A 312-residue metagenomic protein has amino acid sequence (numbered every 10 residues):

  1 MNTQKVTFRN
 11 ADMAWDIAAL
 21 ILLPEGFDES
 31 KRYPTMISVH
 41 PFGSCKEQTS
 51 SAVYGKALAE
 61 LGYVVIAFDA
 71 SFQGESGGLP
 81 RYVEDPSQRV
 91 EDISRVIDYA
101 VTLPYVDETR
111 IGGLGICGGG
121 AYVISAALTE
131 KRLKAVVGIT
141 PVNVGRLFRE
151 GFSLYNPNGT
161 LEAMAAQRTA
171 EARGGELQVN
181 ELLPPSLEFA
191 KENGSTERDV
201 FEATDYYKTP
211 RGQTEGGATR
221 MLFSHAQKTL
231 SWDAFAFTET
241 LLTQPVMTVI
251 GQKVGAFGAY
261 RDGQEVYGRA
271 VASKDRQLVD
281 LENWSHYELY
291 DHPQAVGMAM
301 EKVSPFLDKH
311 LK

Functional and structural regions predicted by a protein language model:
M1-K31, Y290: N-terminal cap/lid segment of alpha/beta-hydrolase-fold proteins
G43-K56, A70: The serine-hydrolase catalytic nucleophile loop
S50, V83-P104: Alpha/beta-hydrolase active-site loop
G55-G77: Conserved alpha/beta-hydrolase
I124-Y206: Alpha/beta-hydrolase-fold enzymes
D233, G255-G263: Conserved alpha/beta-hydrolase "acid-adjacent" motif
L241, T248-I250: Short beta-strand/loop motif that positions the catalytic acidic residue of the alpha/beta-hydrolase fold
W284-G297: Catalytic histidine-centered segment of alpha/beta-hydrolase-like enzymes
